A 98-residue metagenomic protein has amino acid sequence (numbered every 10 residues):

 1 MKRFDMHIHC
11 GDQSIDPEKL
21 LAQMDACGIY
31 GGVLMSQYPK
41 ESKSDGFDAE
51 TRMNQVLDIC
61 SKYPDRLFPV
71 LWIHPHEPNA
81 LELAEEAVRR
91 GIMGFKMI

Functional and structural regions predicted by a protein language model:
M1-N54, A84-V88, G94: An N-terminally biased module of ancient metal coordination in phosphate/nucleic-acid-related enzymes
G46-I98: Active-site gating/metal-coordination segments in enzymes
